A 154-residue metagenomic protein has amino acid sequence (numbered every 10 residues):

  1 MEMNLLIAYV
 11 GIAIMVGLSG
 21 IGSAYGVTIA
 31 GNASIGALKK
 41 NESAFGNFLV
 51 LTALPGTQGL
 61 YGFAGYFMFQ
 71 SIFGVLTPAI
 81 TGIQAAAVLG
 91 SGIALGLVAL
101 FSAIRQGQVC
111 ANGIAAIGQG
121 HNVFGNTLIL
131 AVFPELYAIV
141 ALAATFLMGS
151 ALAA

Functional and structural regions predicted by a protein language model:
M1-A154: Hydrophobic, small-residue-rich transmembrane alpha-helices and their short perimembrane loops in multi-pass membrane
